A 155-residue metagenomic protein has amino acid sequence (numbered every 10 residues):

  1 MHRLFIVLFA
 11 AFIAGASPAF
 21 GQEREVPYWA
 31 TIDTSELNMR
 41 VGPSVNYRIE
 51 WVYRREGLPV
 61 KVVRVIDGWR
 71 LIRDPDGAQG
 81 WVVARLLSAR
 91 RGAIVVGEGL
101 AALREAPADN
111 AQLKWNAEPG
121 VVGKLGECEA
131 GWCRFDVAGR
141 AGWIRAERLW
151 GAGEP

Functional and structural regions predicted by a protein language model:
M1-H2: N-terminal secretory signal peptides that target proteins for export/translocation
F5-A16: Bacterial N-terminal signal peptides
A19-V41, V52-E56, V63-A141, A146-P155: SH3-family beta-barrel domains
S44-Y47: Second-shell loop/turn segments in exported
